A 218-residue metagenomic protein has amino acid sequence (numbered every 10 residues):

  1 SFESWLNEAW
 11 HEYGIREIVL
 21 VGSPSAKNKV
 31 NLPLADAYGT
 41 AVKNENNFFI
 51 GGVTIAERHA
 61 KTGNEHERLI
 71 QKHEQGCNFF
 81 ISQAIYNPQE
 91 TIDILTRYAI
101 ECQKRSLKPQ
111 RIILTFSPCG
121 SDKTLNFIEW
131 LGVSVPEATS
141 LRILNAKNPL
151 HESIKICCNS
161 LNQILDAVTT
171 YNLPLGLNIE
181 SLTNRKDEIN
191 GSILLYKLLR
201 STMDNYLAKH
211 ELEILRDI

Functional and structural regions predicted by a protein language model:
S1-G63, L144-P149, K155, L182-I218: Active-site beta->alpha loop and helix N-cap motifs at the rims of alpha/beta catalytic domains
A9, K72, G76, L114: Conserved, mostly hydrophobic/aromatic
E12-Y13, Q75, N172: Structural motif
I18-L20, F48-T54, F80-S82, Q110-F116 (+1 more regions): Hydrophobic faces of well-ordered beta-strands that scaffold small-molecule active sites in alpha/beta enzyme cores
V21-V30, N78-Y98, G176-I189: Glycine-rich, proline-tolerant flexible connector loops at the mouths of alpha/beta enzymes
H59-Q75: Active-site glycine-rich loop that binds ribose-phosphate moieties when present
L95-K108, D122, N159-I218: Structured C-terminal cap/extension of enzyme domains
L107-P174: Catalytic-face loop-and-helix region of soluble metabolic enzyme cores
